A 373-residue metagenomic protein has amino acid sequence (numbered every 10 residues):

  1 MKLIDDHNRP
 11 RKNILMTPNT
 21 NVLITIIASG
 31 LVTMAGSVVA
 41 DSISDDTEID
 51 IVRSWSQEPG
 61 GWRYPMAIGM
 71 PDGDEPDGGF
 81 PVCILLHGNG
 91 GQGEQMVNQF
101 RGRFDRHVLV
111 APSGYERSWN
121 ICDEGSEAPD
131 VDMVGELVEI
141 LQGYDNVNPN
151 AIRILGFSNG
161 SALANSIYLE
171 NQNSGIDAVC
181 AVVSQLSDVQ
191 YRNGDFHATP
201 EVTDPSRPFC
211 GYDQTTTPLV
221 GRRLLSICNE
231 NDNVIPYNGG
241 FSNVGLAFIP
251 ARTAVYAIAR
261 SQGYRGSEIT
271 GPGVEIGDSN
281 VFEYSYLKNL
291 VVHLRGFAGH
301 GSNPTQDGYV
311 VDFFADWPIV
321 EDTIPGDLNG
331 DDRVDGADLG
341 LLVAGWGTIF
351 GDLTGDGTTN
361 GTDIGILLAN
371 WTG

Functional and structural regions predicted by a protein language model:
I24-T33: Bacterial N-terminal signal peptides
G36-V82, H107, S126, N150 (+4 more regions): A domain-start/cap signature at the N-terminus of enzymes
D74-W119, D188-V189, V234-P236: Short substrate-entry loop that stabilizes the transition state in hydrolases
E124-D145: Alpha/beta-hydrolase active-site loop
L224-I227, A247-A251, Y256-D322: C-terminal catalytic histidine-bearing segment of alpha/beta-hydrolase fold enzymes
N231-I235, H300-G301: Acidic catalytic loop of the alpha/beta-hydrolase fold
L328-F350, D356-G373: Alpha-helical segments with a strong preference for the paired helices of cellulosomal dockerin domains
